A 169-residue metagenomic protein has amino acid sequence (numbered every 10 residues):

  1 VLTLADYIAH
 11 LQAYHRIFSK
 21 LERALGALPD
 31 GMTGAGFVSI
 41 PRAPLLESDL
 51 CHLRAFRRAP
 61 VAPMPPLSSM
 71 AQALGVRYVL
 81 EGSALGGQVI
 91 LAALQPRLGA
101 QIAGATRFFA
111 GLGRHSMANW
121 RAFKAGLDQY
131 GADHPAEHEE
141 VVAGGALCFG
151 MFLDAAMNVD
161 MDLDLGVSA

Functional and structural regions predicted by a protein language model:
V1-A169: Metal- and O2-centered redox machinery and metal/ROS homeostasis
